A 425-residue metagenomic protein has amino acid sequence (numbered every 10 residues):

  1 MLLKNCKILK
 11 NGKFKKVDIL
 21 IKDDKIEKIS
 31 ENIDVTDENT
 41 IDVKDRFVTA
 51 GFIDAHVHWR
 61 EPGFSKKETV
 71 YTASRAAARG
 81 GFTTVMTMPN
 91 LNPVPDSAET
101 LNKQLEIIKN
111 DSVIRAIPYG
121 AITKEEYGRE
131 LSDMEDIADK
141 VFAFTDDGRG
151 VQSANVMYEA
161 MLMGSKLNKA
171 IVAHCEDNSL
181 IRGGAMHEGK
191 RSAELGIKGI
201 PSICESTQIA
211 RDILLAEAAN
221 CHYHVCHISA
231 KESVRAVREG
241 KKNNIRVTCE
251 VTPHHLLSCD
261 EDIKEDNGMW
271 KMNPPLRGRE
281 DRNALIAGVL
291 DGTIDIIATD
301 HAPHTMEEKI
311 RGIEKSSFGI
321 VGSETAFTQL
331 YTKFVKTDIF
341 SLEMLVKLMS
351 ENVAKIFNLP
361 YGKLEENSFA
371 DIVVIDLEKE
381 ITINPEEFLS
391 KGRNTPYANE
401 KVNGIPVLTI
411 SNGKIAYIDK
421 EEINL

Functional and structural regions predicted by a protein language model:
M1-V35: N-terminal metal-binding scaffold of metallo-dependent hydrolase/deaminase domains
C6, D24, D45, H56 (+14 more regions): Divalent metal-coordination and catalytic microenvironments
C6, G312-K315, F369-L425: C-terminal cap of metal-dependent C-N hydrolases
N32-T49: Active-site metal-binding motif and surrounding structural segment of the metallo-beta-lactamase
K44-I108: Metal-associated gating/positioning segment near the N- to mid-region
E106-A121: A glycine-rich helix N-cap at a beta->alpha junction
L131-I297: Histidine/acidic residue-rich metal-binding segments in metalloenzymes
E194-H222, M269, L290-D291, D295-I297 (+1 more regions): His/Asp/Glu-enriched, well-ordered alpha-helical/loop segment that forms or immediately abuts the divalent-metal
